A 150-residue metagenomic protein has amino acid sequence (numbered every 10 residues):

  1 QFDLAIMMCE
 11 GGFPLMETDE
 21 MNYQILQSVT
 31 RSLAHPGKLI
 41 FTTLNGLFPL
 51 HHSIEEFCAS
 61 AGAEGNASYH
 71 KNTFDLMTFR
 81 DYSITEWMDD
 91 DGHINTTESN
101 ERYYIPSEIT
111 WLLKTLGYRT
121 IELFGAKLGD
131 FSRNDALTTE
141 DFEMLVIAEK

Functional and structural regions predicted by a protein language model:
Q1-A5: A short acidic, Gly/Pro-enriched loop at the edge of an enzyme's catalytic core that lines a small-molecule cofactor
M7-E10: Residues lining the SAM
G12-T18, T96: Surface-exposed cleft-lining segments at the edges of enzyme active sites
M16-M21, N134-A136: Short, solvent-exposed loop/turn segments at secondary-structure boundaries
M21-K38: A short glycine-rich, Lys/Arg-flanked "PGG" loop and its adjoining helix->strand segment in the class I
L39-I40, T120: A short hydrophobic/small-residue beta-strand
I40-W111: SAM-dependent methyltransferase
Y103-K150: C-terminal lobe and adjacent flexible extensions of AdoMet/dcAdoMet transferase-like proteins
